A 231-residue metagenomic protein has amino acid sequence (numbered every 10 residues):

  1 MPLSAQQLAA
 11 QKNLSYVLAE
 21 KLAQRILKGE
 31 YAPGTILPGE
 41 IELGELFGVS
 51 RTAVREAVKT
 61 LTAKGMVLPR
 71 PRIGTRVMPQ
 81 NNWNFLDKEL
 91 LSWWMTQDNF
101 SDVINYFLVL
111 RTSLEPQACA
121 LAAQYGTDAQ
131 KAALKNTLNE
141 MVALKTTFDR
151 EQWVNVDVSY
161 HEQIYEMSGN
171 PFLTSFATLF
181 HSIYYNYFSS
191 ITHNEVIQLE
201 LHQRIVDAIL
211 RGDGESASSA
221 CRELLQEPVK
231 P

Functional and structural regions predicted by a protein language model:
M1-S113, A120: Short linear motifs at protein or domain termini
E30, M66, D149, D213-G214: Residue-level recognition of short, well-ordered coil/turn positions that link secondary-structure elements
P79, Y106, A133, F176-L179: Residue-level recognition of specific faces of alpha-helices
L86, S92-F100, L110-G126, N139-A143 (+1 more regions): Hydrophobic, amphipathic alpha-helical faces that serve as interaction scaffolds
T127-A132, L210: A short, structured loop/turn motif at beta-sheet edges
K135-L138, V142, T147, N155-V156 (+1 more regions): C-terminal all-alpha effector/ligand-binding and dimerization domain of prokaryotic HTH-type transcriptional repressors
